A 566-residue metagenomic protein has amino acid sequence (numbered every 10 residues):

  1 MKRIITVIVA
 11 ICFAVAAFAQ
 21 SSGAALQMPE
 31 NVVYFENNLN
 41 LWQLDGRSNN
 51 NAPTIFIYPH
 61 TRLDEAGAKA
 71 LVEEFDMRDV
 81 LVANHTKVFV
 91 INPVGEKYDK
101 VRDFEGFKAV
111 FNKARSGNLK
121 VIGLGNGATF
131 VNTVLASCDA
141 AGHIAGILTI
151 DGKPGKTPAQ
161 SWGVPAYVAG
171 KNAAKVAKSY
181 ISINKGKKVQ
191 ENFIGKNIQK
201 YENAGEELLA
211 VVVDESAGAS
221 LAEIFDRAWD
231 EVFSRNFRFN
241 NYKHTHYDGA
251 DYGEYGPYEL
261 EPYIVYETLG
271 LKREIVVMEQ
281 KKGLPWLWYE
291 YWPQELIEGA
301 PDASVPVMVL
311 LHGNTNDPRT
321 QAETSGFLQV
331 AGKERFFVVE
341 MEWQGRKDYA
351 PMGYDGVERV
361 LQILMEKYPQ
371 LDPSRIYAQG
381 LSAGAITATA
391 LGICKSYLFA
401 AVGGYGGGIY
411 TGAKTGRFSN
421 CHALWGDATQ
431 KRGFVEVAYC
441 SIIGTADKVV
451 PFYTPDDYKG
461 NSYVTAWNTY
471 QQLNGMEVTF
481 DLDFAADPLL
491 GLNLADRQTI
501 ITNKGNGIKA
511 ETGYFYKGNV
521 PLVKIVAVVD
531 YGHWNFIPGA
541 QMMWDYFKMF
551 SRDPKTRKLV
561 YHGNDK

Functional and structural regions predicted by a protein language model:
I4-V15: Sec-dependent N-terminal signal peptides
A19-T54, N84-K87, N92-G95, R102-G106 (+10 more regions): A domain-start/cap signature at the N-terminus of enzymes
N49-A52, Y58-Y98, L296-P351, T411-G412 (+1 more regions): Short substrate-entry loop that stabilizes the transition state in hydrolases
N50-I55, N84-V88, R115-K120, A140-G146 (+10 more regions): Loop/turn elements at helix/coil->beta-strand transitions in domains of secreted/extracellular proteins
I57-P59, I150, L311, Y405 (+1 more regions): Alpha/beta-hydrolase
D64-A68, K97-K100, T129-N132, G155-A159 (+7 more regions): Extracytoplasmic/secreted cell-surface and envelope-processing proteins
F104-N118, G356-S374: Conserved acidic catalytic loop of the alpha/beta-hydrolase fold
A140-G205, A401, G406-N519, D530-H533: The feature captures the conserved acid-bearing segment of alpha/beta-hydrolase catalytic domains
